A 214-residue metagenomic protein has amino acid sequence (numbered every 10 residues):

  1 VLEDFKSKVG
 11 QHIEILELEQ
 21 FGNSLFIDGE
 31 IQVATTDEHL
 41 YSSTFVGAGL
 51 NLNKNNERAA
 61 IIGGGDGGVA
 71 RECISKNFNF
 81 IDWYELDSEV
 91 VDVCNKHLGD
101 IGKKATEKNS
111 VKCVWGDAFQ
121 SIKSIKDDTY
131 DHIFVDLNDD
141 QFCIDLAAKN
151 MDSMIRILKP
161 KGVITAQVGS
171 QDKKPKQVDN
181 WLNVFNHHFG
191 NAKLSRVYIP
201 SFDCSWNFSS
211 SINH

Functional and structural regions predicted by a protein language model:
V1-S24: N-terminal auxiliary segments of SAM/dcSAM-dependent transferases
L2, H12-E14, D100, N109 (+1 more regions): Short, well-ordered helical secondary-structure segments
I13, Q32-V33: Short, isolated positions in well-ordered beta-strands
F21, V33-N183, H188, F202-C204: The AdoMet/dcAdoMet-binding core of the Class I SAM-like
D28-G29: Short strand-turn-strand beta-turns centered on an Asx-Gly dipeptide
F189-P200: Conserved S-adenosyl-L-methionine
P200-H214: Core SAM-dependent methyltransferase catalytic element
